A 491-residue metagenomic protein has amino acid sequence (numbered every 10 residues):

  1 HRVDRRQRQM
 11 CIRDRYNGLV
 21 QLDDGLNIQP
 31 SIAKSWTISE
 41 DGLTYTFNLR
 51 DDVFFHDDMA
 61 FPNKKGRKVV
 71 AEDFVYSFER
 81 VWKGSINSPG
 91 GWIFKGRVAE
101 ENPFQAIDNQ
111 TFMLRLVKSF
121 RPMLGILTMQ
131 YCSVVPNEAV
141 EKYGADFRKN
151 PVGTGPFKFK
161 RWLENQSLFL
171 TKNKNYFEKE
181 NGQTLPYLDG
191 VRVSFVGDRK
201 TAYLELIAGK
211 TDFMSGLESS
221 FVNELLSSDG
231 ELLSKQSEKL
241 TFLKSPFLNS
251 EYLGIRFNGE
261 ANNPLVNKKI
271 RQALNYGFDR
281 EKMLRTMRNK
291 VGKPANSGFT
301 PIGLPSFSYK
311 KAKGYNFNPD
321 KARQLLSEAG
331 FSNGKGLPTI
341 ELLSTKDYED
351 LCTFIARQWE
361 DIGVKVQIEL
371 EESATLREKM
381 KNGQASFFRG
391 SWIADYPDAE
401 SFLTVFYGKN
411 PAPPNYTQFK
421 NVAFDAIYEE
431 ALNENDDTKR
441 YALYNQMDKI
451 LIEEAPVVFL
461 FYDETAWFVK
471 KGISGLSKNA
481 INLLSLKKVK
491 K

Functional and structural regions predicted by a protein language model:
R5-Q9, R13, I32, M59-N63 (+4 more regions): A structural "hinge/loop" feature
R5-Q9, R13-E40, E79, I86 (+1 more regions): N-terminal lobe/hinge region of extracytoplasmic solute-binding protein
K34-N87, M113, A202-E205, P264-L265: Aromatic- and charge-enriched surface segment that lines or borders ligand/interaction sites
T37, E72-D73, R80-N137, R161-L163: Surface-exposed binding/hinge segments that line and control ligand-binding clefts or catalytic entry sites
H56, R115-S133, R148-T201, L225-S250 (+2 more regions): Aromatic-rich, solvent-exposed beta-strand/loop patch
R121, L163-S167, L243, E251 (+3 more regions): Detector for C-terminal structural segments
F157, N262, K268, K293-A329 (+1 more regions): Structural transition elements
T171-F177, S245-A273, G277, T286: A bilobed periplasmic-binding-protein/Venus flytrap-type ligand-binding module shared by bacterial periplasmic
